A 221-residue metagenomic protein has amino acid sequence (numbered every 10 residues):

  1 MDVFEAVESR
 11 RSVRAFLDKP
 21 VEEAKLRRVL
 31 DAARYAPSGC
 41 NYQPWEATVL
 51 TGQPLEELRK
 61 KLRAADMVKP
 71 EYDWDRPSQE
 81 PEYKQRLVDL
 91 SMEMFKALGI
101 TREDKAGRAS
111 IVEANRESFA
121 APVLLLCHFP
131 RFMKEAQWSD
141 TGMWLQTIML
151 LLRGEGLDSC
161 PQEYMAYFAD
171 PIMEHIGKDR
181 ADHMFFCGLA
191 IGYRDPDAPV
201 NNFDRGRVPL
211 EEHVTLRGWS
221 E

Functional and structural regions predicted by a protein language model:
M1-E221: Acidic, surface-exposed loops and disordered segments
